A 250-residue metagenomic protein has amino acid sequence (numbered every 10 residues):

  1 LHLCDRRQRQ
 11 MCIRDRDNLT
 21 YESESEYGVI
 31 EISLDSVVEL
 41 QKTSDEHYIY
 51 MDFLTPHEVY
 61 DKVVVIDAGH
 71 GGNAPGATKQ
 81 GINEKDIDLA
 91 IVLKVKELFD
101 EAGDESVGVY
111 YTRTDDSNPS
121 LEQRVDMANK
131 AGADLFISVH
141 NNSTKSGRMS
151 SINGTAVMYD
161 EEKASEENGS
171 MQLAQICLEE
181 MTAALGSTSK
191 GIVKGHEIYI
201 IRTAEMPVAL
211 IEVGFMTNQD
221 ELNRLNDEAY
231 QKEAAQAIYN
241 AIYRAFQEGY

Functional and structural regions predicted by a protein language model:
L1, Y27-Y60: Surface-exposed edge beta-strands and adjoining flexible/disordered loops or tails in beta-rich
H2-I13: Single conserved hydrophobic/aromatic residue that forms the stacking wall/gate of nucleotide- or nucleobase-binding
R14-D15, L34-V37, A183-T188: Short secondary-structure junctions
R14-L19, N118-Q123, G195-H196: N-terminal post-signal-peptidase region of extra-cytosolic proteins
R14-S33: Structured beta-strand segments within beta-sheet-rich domains
D45-E179, A183, S187, N223 (+2 more regions): Catalytic-core regions of hydrolytic enzymes
N141, K145, S189-Y250: Active-site-adjacent mobile loop/cap segments within catalytic or ligand-binding domains
